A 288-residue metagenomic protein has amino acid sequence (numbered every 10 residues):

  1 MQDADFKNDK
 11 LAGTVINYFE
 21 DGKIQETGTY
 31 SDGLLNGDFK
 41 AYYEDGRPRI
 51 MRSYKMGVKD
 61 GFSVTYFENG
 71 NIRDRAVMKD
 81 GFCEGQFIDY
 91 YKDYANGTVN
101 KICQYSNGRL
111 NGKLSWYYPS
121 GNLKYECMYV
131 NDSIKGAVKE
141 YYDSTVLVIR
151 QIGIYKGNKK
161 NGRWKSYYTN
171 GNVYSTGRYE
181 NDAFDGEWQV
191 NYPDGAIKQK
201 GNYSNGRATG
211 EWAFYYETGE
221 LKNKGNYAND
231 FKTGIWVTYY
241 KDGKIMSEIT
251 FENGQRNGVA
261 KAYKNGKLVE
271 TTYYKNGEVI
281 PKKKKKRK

Functional and structural regions predicted by a protein language model:
M1-K288: Glycine/tyrosine- and acidic-biased, solvent-exposed loop/turn segments at the edges of beta-strands
